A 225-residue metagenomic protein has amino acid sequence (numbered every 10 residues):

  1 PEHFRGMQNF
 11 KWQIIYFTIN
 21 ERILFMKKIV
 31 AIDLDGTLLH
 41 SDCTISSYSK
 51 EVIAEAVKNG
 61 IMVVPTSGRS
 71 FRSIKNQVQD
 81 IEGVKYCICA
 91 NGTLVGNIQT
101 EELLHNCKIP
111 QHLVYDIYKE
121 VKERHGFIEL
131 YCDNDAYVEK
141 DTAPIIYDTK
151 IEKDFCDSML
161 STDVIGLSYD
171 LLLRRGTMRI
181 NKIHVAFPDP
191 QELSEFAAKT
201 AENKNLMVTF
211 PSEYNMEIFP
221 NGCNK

Functional and structural regions predicted by a protein language model:
F4, N9-F25: Short, Lys/Arg-enriched N-terminal segments with co-localized hydrophobic residues within the first ~10-30 amino acids
F25, E82, M178: Structured loop/turn residues at beta-strand edges in well-structured enzyme cores
K28-D42: Asp-based phosphoryl-transfer active-site loop
S41, P65-T66, P220: Small/polar loops that bind or transfer phosphate-bearing groups
T44, R72-S73, Q191, N224: Short alpha-helical
S47-E152: Active-site phosphate-binding/coordination module
E120, R124-G126, Y131-K225: Conserved acidic, metal-coordinating active-site core of Asp-based, Mg2+-dependent phosphoryl-transfer enzymes
